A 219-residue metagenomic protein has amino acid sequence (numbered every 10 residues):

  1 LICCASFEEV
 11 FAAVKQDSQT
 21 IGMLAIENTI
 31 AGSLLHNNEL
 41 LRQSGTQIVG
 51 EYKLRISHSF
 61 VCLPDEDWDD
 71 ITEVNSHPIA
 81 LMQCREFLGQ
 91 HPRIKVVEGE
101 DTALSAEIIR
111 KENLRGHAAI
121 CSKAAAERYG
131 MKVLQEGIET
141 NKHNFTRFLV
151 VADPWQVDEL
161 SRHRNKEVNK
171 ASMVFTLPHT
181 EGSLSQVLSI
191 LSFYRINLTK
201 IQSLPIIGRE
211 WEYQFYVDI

Functional and structural regions predicted by a protein language model:
L1-I219: Domain-level signature for soluble enzymes in the chorismate/prephenate branch of the shikimate pathway
